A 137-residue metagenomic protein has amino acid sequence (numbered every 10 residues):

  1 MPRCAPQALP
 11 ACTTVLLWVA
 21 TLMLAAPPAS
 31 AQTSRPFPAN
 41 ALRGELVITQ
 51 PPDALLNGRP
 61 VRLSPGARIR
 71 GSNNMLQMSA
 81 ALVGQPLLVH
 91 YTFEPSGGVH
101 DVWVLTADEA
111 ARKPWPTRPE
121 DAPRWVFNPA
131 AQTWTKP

Functional and structural regions predicted by a protein language model:
P2-Q7, V19, M23-L56, N74-P137: Short, flexible, surface-exposed loop segments at domain boundaries
V15-L16: Surface/interface-facing alpha-helical segments and adjacent flexible terminal/loop regions used for partner/assembly
V61-L76: Beta-strand/loop nucleic-acid-binding surfaces
